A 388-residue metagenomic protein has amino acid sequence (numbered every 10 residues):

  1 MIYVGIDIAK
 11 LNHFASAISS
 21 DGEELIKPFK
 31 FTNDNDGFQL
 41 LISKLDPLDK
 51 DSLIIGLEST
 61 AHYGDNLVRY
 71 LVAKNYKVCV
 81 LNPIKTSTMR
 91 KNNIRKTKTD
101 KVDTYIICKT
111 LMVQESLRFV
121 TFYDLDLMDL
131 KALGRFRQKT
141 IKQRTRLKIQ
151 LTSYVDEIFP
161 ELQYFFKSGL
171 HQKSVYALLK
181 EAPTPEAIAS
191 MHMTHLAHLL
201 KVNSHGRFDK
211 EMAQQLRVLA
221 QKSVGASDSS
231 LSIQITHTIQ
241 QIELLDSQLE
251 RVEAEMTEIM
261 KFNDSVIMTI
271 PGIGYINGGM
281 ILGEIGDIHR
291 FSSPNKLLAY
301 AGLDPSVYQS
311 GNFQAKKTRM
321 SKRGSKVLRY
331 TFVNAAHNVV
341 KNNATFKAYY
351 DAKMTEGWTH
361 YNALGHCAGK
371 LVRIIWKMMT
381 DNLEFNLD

Functional and structural regions predicted by a protein language model:
M1-D388: A detector of single, family-specific signature residues that are central to catalytic or substrate-handling motifs
